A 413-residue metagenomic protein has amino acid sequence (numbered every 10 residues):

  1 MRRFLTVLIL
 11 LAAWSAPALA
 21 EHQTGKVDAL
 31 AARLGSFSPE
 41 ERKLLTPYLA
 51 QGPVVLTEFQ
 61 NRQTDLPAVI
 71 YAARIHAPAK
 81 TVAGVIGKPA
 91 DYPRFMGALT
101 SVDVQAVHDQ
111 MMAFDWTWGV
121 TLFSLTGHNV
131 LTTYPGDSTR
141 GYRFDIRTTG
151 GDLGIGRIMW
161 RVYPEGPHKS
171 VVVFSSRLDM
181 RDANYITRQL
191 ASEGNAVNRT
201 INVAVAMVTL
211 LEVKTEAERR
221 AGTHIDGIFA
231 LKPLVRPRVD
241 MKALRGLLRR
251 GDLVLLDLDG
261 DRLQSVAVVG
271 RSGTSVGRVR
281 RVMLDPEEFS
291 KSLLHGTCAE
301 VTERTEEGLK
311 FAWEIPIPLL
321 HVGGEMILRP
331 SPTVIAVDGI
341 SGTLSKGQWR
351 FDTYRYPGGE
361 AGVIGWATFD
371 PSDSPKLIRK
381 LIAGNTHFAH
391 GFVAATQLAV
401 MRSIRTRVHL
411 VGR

Functional and structural regions predicted by a protein language model:
M1-L5: Bacterial N-terminal signal peptides that target proteins for export
A13-P17: N-terminal signal peptide c-region/cleavage motif recognized by signal peptidases
E21-T57, A72, T149, M159-R278 (+1 more regions): Terminal "cap-and-tail" regions of soluble proteins that handle hydrophobic small molecules
V54-K80, G151: N-terminal, post-signal-peptide region of Sec/Tat-exported proteins
Q60-L66, A90-R157, P167-K169, L178-M180 (+8 more regions): Glycine-rich portal/gate segments that line the openings of hydrophobic small-molecule binding cavities
I75-G97, R271-H295: Amphipathic alpha-helical segments
